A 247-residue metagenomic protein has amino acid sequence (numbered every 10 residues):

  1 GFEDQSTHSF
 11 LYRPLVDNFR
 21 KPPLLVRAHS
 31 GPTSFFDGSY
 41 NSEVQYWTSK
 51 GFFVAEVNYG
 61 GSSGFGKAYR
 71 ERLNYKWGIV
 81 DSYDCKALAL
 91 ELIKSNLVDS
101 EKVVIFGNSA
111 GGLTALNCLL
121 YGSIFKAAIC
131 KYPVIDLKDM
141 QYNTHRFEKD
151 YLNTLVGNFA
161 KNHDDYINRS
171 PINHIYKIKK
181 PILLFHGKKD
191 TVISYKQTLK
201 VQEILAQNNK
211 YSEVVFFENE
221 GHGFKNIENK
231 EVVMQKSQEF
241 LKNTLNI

Functional and structural regions predicted by a protein language model:
G1-F19: N-terminal cap/lid segment of alpha/beta-hydrolase-fold proteins
G1-F2, Q45, I175: Replace "in large, NTP-powered and nucleic-acid-processing enzymes" with "in large, NTP-powered factors and other
Y12, R27-A28, F106, F185: Short hydrophobic segments within beta-strands
R20-S30: Short beta-strand element of the alpha/beta-hydrolase
S30-S34, V54: Serine-hydrolase catalytic-loop signature spanning alpha/beta hydrolases and amidase-signature enzymes
F35-G38, K196: Short N-terminal helix/helix-N-cap motif within the alpha/beta-hydrolase-1
G38-V57: Short amphipathic alpha-helix adjacent to the substrate-entry channel of hydrolases
Y59-I247: Active-site-proximal cap/loop segments of hydrolase catalytic domains
